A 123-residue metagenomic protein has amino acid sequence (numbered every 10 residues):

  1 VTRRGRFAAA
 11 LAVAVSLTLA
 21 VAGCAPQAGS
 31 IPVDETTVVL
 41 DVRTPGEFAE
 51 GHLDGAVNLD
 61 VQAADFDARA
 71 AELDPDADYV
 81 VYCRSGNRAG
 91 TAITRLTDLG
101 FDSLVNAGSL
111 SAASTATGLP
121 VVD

Functional and structural regions predicted by a protein language model:
T2-T37, P45-A77, N87-D123: Rhodanese-like catalytic fold shared by cysteine-dependent sulfurtransferases and DSP/PTP-type phosphatases
L40: Active-site flanking residues adjacent to catalytic metal/cofactor-binding acidic residues
Y82: Short, surface-exposed ligand- or partner-binding patches at beta-edge/loop junctions that are enriched in aromatics
